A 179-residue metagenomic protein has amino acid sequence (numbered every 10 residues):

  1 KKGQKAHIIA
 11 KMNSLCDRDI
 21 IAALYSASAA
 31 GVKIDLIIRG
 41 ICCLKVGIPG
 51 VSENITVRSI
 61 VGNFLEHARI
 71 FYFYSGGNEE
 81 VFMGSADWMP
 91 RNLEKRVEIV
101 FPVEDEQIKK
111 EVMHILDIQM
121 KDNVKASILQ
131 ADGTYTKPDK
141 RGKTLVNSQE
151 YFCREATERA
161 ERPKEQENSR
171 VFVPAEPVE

Functional and structural regions predicted by a protein language model:
K1-E179: PLD/PLD-like phosphodiesterase catalytic module centered on the HKD motif
